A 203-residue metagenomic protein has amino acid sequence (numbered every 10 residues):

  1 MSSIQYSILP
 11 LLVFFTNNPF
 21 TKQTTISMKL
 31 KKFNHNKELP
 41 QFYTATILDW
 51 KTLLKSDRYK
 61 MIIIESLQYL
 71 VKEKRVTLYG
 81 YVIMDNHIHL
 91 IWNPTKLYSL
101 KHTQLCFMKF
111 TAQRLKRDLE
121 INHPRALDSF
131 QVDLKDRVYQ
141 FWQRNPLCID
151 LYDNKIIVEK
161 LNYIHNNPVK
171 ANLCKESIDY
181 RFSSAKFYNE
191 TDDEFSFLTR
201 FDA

Functional and structural regions predicted by a protein language model:
M1-A203: Short catalytic/metal-binding and nucleic-acid-binding patches
